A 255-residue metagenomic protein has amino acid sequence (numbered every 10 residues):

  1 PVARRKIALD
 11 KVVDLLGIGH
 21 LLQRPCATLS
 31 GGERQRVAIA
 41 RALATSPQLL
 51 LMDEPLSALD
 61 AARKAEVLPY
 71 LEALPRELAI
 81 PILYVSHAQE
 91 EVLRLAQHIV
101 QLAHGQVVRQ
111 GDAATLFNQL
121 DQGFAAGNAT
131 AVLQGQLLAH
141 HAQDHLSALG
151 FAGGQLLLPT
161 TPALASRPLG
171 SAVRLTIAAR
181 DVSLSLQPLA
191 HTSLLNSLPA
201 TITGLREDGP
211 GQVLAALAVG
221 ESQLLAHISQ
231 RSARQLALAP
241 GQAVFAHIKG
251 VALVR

Functional and structural regions predicted by a protein language model:
R4-L21, E72-A73: Conserved ABC ATPase "signature" region
P25-L29, E33: Conserved ABC ATPase signature
I39: Hydrophobic anchor residue at the start of the ABC signature
A44-Q48: A short, proline-enriched helix->beta-strand linker immediately N-terminal to the Walker B motif in ABC-type P-loop
L50-E54: Catalytic Walker B motif of ABC-type/P-loop ATPase nucleotide-binding domains
E72, R76, S86-G154: Internal alpha/beta loop-helix hairpins
V108-R109, Q155-R206, Q223, H227-R255: Glycine/charge-rich catalytic "coupling/switch" loops of P-loop NTPases
